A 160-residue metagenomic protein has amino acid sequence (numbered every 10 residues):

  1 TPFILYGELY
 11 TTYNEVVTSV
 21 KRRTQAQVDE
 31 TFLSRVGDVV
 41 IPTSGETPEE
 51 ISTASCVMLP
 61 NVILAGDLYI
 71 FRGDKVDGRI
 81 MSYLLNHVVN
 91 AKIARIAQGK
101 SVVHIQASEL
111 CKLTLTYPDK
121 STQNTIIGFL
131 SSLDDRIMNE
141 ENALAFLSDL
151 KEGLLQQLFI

Functional and structural regions predicted by a protein language model:
G7-D38, V62: Sequence-specific dsDNA recognition surfaces
Q27-V28, G99, S131: Short, solvent-exposed loop/turn positions at domain surfaces that link secondary-structure elements or cap domain
P48-S55: Short, Lys/Arg- and Gly-enriched loop/turn segments at beta-strand edges
P60-I80: Short peripheral tails and domain-boundary helices/loops at the edges of structured domains
V62-D67, A97-S121: A short glycine-rich beta-alpha junction/loop motif
R79-V89, I96-G99: Glycine- and charge-enriched low-complexity intrinsically disordered segments
T114-I160: Amphipathic alpha-helical coiled-coil/heptad-repeat segments
